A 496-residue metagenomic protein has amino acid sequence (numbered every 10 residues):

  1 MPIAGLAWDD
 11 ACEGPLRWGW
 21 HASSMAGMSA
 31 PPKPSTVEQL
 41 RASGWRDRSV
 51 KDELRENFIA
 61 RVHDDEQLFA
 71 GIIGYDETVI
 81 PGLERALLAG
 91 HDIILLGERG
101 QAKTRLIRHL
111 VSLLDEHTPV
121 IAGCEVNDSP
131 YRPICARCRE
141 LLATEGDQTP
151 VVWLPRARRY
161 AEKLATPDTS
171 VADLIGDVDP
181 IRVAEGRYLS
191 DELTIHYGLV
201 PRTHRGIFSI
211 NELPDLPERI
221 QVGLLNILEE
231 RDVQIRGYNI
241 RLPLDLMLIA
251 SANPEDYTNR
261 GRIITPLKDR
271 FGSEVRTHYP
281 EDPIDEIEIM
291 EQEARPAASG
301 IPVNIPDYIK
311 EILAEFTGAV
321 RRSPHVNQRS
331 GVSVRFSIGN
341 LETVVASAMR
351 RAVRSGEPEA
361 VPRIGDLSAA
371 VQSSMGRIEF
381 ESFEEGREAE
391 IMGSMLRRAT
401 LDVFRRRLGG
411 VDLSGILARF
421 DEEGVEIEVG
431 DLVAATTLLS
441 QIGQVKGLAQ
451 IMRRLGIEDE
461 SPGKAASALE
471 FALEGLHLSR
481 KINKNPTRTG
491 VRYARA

Functional and structural regions predicted by a protein language model:
G44-R55, T258-R262, K268-S330, A352-E357 (+2 more regions): Conserved C-terminal "switch" segment of AAA+ ATPases
G44-S49, A60-V79: Dynamic helix-loop-helix/coil hinge segments at AAA+ ATPase domain boundaries and subdomain interfaces
Y75-D76, E84-G90, E98-R99, V200-T203 (+1 more regions): Phosphate-binding P-loop
A89, I93, G318-V326, I338-E359 (+2 more regions): AAA+ ATPase "lid" subdomain C-terminal helix
A102-K103: Conserved glycine(s) of the Walker
L106, L110: Hydrophobic positions on the alpha1 helix immediately C-terminal to the Walker A/P-loop
L114-V151, A157-L199, H204-I301, T343-S355: Canonical AAA+ ATPase core
R329, M349-A496: C-terminal engagement/docking regions of AAA+ P-loop ATPases
